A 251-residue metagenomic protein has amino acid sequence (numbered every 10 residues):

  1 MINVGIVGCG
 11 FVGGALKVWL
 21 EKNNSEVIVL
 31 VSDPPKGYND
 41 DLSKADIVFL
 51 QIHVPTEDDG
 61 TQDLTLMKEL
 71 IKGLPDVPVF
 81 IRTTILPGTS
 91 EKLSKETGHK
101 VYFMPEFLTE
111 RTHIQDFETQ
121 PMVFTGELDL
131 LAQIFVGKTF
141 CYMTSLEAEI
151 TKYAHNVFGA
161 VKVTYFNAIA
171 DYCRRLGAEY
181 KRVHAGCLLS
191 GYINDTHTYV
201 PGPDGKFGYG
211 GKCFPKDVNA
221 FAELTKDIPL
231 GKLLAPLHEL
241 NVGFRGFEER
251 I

Functional and structural regions predicted by a protein language model:
M1-S43: NAD(P)+-binding Rossmann beta1-loop-alpha1 motif at the extreme N-terminus of oxidoreductases
L30-P34, Y102-E106, M143-S145, G186 (+1 more regions): Conserved beta-strand termini and adjacent loop/short-helix elements that scaffold enzyme active sites in alpha/beta
Y38-P78: Rossmann-like NAD(P)-binding element
D40-D41, I114-E118, Y199-K206: Solvent-exposed alpha-helices and their adjacent loops that cap or buttress functional pockets in soluble metabolic
I52, P78-K152, F221: Rossmann-fold dinucleotide-binding core
E149, T164-I251: Interdomain hinge/lid region at the active-site interface of Rossmann-like NAD(P)-dependent oxidoreductases
